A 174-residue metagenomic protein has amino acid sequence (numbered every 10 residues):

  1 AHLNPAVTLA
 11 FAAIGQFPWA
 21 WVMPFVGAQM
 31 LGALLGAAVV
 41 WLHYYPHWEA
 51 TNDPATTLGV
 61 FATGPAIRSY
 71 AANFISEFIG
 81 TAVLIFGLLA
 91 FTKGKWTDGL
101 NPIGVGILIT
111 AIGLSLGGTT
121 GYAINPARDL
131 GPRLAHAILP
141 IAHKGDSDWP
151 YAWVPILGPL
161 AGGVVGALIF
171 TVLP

Functional and structural regions predicted by a protein language model:
A1-P174: Membrane-interface helix-loop junctions and terminal tails of multi-pass membrane proteins
